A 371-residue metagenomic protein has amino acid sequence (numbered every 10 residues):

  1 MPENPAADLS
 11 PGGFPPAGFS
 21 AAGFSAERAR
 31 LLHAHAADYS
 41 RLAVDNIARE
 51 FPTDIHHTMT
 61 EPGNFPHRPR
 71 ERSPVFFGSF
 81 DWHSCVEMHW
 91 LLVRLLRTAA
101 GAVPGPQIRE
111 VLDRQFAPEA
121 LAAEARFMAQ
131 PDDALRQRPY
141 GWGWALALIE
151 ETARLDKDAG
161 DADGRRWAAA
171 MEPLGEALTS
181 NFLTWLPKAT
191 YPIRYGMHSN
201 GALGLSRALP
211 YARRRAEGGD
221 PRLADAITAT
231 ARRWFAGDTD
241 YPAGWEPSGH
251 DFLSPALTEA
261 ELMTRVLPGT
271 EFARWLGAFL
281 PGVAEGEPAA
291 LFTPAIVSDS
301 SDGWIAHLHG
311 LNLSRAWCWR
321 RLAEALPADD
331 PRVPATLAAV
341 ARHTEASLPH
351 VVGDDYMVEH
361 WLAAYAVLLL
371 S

Functional and structural regions predicted by a protein language model:
P2, G23-F77, D355: Low-complexity, Ser/Thr/Pro/Gly-enriched N-terminal "stalk/linker" regions
E3-A29, A159: Intrinsically disordered, low-complexity terminal tails and inter-domain linkers enriched for S/T/G/P/D/E
G23-A29, V86-A102, G143-G160, G204-G218 (+3 more regions): Well-ordered alpha-helical scaffold segments within catalytic/enzyme domains
R28-H33, R70-V86, R126-G143, K188-G201 (+3 more regions): Solvent-exposed loop and edge beta-strand segments that line ligand/cofactor-binding and catalytic clefts
L31-A43, V103-E119, D158-W185, G218-D238 (+2 more regions): Extended, well-ordered alpha-helical scaffold segments
A43-N46, E50-F65, W82-L112: Alpha-helical solenoid scaffolds in large eukaryotic transport, assembly, and signaling factors
R70, V86, L95-Y211: Extended ligand-binding groove/face enriched in aromatic
R213-P221, D225-D355: Long, repeat-rich segments with strong aromatic
